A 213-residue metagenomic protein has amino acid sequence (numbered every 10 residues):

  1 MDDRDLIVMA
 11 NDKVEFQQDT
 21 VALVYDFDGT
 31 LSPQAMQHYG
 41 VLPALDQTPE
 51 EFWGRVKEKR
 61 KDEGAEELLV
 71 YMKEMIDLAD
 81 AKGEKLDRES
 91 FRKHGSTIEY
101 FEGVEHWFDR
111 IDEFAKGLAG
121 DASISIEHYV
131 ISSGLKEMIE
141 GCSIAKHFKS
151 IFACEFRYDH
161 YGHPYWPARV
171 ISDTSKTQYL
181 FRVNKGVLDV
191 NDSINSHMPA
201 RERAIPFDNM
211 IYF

Functional and structural regions predicted by a protein language model:
M1-P164: Alpha-helical substrate-recognition element adjacent to the catalytic core
E63-Y71, A168-K176, N191-H197: Noncatalytic linker/hinge segments flanking ATPase motor cores
K149-K185: Histidine/lysine/aspartate-rich catalytic loop segments that bind and position anionic ligands
S175-F213: Conserved Lys-Pro-Asp/Glu-containing loop-to-beta segment of HAD-superfamily phosphomonoesterases, centered on
